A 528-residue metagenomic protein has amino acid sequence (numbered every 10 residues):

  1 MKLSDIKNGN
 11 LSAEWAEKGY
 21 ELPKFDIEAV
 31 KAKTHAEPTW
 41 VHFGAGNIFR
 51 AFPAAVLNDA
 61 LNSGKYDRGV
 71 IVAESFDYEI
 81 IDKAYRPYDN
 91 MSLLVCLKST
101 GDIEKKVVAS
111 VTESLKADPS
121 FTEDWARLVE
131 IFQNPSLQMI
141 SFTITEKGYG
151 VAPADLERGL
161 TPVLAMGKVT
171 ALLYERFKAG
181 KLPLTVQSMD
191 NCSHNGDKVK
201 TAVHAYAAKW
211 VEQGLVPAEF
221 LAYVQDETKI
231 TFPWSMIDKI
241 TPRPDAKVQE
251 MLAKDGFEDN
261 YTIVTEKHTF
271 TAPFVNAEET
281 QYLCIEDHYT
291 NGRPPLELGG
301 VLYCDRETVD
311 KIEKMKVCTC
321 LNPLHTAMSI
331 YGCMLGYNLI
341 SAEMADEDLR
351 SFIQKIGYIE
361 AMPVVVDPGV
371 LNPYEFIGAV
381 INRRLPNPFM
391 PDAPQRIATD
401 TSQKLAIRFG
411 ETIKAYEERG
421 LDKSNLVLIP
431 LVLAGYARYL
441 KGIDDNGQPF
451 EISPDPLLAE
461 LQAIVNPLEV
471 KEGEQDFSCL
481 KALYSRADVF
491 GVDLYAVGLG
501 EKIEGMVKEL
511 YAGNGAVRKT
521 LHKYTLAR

Functional and structural regions predicted by a protein language model:
M1-F43, N47-R528: Substrate/ligand-engaging "lid" and interaction regions
